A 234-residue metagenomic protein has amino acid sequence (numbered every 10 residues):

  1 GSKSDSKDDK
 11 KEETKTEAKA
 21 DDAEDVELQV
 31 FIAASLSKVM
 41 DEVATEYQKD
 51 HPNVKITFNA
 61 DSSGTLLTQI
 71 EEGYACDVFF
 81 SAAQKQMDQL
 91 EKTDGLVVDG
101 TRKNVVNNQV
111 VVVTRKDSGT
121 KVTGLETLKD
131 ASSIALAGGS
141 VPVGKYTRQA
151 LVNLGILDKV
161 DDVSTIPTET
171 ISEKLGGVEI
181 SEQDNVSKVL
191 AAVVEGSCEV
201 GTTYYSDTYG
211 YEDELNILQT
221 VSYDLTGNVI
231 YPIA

Functional and structural regions predicted by a protein language model:
G1-K3: N-terminal Sec signal peptide cleavage junction
D5, E12-T45, K49, G64 (+4 more regions): Exported/periplasmic ABC-transporter solute-binding proteins
H51-F58: A generic structural motif
N53, A75-C76, C198: Short, high-confidence coil segments that cap the C-terminus of an alpha-helix and link into the following beta-strand
F58-T68, A75-E91: Ligand-binding clamshell of periplasmic/extracellular solute-binding protein-like
E71-E72, K103: Short glycine-biased active-site loop of nucleotidyltransferases that positions the nucleotide triphosphate and helps
K85-V98, K103: Acidic, polar ligand-binding/catalytic clefts
